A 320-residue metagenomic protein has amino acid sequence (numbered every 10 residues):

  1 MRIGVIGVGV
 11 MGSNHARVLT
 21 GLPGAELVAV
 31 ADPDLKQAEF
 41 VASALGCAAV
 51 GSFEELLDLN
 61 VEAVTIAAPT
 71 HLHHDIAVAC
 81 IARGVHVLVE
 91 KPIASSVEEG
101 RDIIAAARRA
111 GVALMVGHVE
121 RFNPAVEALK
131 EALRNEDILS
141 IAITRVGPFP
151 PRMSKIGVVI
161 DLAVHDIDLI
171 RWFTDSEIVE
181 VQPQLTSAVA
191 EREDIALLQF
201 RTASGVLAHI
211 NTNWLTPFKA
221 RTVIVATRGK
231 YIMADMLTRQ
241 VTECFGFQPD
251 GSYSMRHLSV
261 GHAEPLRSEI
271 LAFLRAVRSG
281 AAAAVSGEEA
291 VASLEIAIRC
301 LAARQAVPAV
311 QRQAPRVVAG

Functional and structural regions predicted by a protein language model:
M1-A44: N-terminal Rossmann-like dinucleotide-binding module
H15, L45-I103: Beta-loop-alpha module in the N-terminal Rossmann-like domain of NAD(P)-dependent dehydrogenases, especially those
P33, L258-L271, V285: Active-site loop of classical SDR/Rossmann-like NAD(P)-dependent oxidoreductases, centered on the catalytic Tyr-X3-Lys
G51, V89, L114-V116, A234: Hydrophobic residues in well-ordered beta-strands that form the structural core
E55, A63-I66, L274-G320: C-terminal helix-rich "cap/oligomerization" subdomain common to oxidoreductases
A94-P150: A contiguous active-site-proximal alpha/beta segment in oxidoreductase catalytic domains
G117-P124, G147-I178, E289-A290: Mid-domain beta-loop-alpha active-site segment that forms a flexible, acidic cofactor/metal-binding surface
I167-Q240, R267-A281, P315-G320: Contiguous beta-strand/loop segments that form the cofactor/metal-binding neighborhood of enzyme cores
